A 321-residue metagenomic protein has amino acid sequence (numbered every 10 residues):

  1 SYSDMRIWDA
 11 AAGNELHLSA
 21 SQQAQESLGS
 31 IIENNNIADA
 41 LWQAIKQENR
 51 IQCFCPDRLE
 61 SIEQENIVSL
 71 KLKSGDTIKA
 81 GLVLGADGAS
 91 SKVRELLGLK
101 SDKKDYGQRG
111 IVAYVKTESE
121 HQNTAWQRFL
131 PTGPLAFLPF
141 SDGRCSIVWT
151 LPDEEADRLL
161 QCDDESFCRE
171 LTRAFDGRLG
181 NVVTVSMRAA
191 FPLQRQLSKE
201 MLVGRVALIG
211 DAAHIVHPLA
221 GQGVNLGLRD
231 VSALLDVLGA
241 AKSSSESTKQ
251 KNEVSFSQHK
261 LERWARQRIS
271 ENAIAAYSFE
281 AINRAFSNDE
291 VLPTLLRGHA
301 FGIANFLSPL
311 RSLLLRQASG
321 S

Functional and structural regions predicted by a protein language model:
S1-L96, K104-R109, D164: Conserved N-terminal helical subregion
I31-N35, Q161, L228, E290: Short, solvent-exposed loop/helix junctions and linker helices that flank or host conserved functional motifs
N34-A38, W42, Q108, V112 (+8 more regions): A general structural signal for well-ordered alpha-helical segments in protein cores
Q64-I67, H121, G227: Pyridoxal 5′-phosphate
D76, L82-A190: Conserved FAD-binding catalytic core of PHBH/FMO-like flavoproteins
D157-F256: FAD/FMN-dependent oxidoreductases across multiple families
D236-S321: C-terminal helical "tail/cap" subdomain of flavin- and related membrane-associated enzymes
